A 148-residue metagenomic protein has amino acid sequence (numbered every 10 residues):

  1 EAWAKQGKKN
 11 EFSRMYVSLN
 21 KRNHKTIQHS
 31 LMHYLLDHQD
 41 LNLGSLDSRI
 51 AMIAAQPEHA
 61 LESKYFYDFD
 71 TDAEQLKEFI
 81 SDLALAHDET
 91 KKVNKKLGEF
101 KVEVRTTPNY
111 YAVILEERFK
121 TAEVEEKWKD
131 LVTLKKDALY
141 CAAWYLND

Functional and structural regions predicted by a protein language model:
E1-T107, R118-E126, N147-D148: Signature for HUH/AEP ssDNA processing cores
T107-N109, K136-D148: Short proline/glycine- and acidic-rich turn/helix-capping motifs at secondary-structure junctions
I114-E116: Short hydrophobic/aromatic beta-strand micro-patches that form the beta-sheet surface supporting nucleotide- or nucleic
E126-A138: A common structural junction motif
